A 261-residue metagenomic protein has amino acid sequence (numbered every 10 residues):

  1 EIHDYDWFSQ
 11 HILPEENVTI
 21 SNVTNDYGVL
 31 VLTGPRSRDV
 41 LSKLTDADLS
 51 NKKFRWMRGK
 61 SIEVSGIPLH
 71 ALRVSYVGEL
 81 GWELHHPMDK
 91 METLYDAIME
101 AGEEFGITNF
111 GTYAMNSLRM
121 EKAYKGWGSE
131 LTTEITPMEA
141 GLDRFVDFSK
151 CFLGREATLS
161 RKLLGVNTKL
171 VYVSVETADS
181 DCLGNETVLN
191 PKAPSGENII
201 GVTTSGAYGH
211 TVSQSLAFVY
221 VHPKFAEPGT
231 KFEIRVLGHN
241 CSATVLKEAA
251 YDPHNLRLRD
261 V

Functional and structural regions predicted by a protein language model:
E1-V261: Conserved, structured C-terminal
